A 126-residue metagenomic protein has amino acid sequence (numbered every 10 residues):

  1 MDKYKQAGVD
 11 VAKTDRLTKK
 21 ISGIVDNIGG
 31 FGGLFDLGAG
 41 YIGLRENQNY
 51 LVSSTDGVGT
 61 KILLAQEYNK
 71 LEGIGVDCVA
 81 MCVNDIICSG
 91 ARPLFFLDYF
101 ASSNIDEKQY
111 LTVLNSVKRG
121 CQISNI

Functional and structural regions predicted by a protein language model:
M1-G29: N-terminal amphipathic/basic leader segments beginning at the initiator methionine
T18-I126: Glycine-rich phosphate/pyrophosphate-binding loop regions near the starts of catalytic domains
